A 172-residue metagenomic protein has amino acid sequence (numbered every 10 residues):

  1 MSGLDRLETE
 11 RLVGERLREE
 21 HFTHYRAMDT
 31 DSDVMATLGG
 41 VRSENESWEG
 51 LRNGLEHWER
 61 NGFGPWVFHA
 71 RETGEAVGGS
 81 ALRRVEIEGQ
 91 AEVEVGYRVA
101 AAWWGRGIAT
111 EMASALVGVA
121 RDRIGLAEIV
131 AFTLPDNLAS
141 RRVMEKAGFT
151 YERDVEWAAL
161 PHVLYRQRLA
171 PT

Functional and structural regions predicted by a protein language model:
M1-T37, R52, P65-T172: Acyl-donor (CoA/ACP) binding surface of acyl/acetyltransferases
S43-G62, R71: Active-site rim helix/loop that mediates acceptor-substrate recognition in acyltransferases
